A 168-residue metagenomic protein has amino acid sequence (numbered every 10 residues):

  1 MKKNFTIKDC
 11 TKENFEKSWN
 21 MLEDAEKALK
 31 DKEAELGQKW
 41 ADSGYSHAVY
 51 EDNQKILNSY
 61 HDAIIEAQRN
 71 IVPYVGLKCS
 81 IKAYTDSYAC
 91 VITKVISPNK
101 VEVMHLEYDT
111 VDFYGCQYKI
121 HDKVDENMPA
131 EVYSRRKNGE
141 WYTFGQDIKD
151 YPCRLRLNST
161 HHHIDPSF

Functional and structural regions predicted by a protein language model:
M1-A89, K100, M104-F168: Mixed-charge, low-complexity intrinsically disordered regions
I96-S97: Residue-level recognition of beta-strand termini and adjacent short loop/turns
